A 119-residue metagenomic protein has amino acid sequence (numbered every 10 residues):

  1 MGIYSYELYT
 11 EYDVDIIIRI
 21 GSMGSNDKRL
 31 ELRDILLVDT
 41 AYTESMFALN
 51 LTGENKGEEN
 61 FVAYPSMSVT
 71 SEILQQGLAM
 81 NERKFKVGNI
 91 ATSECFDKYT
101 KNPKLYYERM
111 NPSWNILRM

Functional and structural regions predicted by a protein language model:
M1-E72: Metabolite-binding pocket within alpha/beta catalytic cores that recognizes anionic/polar moieties
K56, F61-W114: Active-site rim beta-loop-alpha module in soluble metabolic enzymes
I116-M119: Polyanion-binding loop/helix "lid" in catalytic or ligand-binding cores
